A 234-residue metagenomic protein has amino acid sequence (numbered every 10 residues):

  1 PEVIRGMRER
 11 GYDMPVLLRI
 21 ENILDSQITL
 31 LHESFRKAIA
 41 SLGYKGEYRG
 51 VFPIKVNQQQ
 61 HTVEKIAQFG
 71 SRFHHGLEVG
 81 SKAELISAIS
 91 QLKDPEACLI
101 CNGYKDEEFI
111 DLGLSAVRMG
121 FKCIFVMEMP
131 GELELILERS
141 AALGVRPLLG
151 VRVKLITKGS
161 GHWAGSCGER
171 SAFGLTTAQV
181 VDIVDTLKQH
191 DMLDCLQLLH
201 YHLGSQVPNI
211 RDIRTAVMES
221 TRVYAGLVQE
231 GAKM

Functional and structural regions predicted by a protein language model:
P1-Q58: Low-complexity, highly charged intrinsically disordered N-terminal segments that act as targeting/localization
K45-A232: Active-site-proximal beta-alpha core segment in soluble small-molecule metabolic enzymes
